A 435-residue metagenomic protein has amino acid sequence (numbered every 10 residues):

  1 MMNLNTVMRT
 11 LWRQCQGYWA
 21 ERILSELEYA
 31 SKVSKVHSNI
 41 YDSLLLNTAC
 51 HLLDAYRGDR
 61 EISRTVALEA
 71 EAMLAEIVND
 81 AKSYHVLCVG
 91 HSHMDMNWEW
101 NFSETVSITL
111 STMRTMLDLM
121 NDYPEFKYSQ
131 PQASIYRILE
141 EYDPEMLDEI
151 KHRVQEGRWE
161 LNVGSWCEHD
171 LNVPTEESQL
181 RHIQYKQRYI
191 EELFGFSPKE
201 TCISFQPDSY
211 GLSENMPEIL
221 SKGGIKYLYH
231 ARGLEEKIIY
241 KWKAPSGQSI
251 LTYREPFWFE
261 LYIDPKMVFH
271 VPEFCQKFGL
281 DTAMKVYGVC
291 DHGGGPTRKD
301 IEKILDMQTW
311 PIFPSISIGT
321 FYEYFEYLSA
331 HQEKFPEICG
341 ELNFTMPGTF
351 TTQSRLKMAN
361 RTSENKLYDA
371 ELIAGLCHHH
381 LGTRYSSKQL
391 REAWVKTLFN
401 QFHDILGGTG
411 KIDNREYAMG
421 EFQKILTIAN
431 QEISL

Functional and structural regions predicted by a protein language model:
M1-L435: Catalytic-domain carbohydrate-binding cleft regions of carbohydrate-active enzymes
